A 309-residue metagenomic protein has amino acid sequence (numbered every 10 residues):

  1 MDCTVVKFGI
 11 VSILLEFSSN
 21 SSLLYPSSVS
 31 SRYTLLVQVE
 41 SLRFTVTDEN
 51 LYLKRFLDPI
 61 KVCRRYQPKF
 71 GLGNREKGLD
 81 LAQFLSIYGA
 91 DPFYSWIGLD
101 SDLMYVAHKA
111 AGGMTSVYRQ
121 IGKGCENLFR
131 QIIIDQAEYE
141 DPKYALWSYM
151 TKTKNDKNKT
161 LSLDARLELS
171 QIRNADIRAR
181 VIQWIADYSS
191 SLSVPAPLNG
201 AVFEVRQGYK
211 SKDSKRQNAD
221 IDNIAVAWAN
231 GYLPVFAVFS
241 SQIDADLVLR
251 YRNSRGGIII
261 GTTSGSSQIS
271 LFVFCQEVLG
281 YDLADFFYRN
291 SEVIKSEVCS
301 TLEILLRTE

Functional and structural regions predicted by a protein language model:
V6-I10, L14-S41, L51, R64-R65 (+1 more regions): Non-catalytic C-terminal interaction segments of nucleic acid-processing enzymes
Q38-D141, A145, T153: Interdomain/boundary linker segments immediately adjacent to catalytic/signaling cores
G112, S116, Q120-L128, T160 (+2 more regions): Short, well-structured alpha-helical interface segments that form or flank functional binding sites
I133, A165-Q171, N199-G208: Conserved catalytic cores of phosphodiester-cleaving nucleases, focusing on short active-site segments
D135-E140, Q171-R173, A229-N230: Secondary-structure boundary elements
A145-A196: Active-site metal-binding core of divalent-cation-utilizing nuclease and nuclease-like domains
D176-N253: Catalytic cores of nucleic-acid endonucleases
